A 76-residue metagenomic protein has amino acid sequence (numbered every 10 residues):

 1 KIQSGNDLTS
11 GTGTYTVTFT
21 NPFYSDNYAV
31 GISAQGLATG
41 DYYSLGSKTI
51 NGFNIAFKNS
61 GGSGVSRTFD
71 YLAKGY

Functional and structural regions predicted by a protein language model:
K1-Y76: Extracellular attachment/recognition segments
